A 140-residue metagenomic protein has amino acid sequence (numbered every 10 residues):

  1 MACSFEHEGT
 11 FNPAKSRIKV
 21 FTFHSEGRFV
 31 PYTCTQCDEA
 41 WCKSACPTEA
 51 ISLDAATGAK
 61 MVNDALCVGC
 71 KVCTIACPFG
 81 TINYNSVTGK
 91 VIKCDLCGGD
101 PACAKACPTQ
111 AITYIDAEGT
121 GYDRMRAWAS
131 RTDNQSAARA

Functional and structural regions predicted by a protein language model:
M1-F11: Core segments of cupin and vicinal oxygen chelate
F5, K15-R17, F21-E39, K43 (+2 more regions): Flanking helices and flexible, charged tails adjoining ferredoxin-like Fe-S electron-transfer domains in multi-subunit
